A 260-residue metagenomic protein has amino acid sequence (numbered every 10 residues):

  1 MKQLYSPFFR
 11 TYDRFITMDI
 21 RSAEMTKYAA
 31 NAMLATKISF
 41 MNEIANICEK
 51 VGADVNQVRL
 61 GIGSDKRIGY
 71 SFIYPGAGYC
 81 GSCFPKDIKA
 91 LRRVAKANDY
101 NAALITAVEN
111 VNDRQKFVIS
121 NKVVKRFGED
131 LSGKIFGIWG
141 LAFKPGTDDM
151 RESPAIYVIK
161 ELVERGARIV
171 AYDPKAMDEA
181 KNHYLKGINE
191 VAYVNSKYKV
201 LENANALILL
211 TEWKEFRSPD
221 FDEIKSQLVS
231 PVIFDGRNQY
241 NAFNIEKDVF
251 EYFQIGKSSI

Functional and structural regions predicted by a protein language model:
M1-I260: Structural/interface elements that position substrates and couple domains in central-metabolism enzymes
